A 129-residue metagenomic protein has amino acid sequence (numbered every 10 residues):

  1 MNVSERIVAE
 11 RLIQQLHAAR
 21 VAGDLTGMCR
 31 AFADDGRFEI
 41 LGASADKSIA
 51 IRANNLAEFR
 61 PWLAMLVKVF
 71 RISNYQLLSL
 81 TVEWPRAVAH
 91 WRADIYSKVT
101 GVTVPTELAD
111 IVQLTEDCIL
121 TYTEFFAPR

Functional and structural regions predicted by a protein language model:
M1-D34: Short, low-complexity N-terminal intrinsically disordered segments enriched in polar/charged residues
E10-R11, I72-S73, T103-T106: Short solvent-exposed loop/turn micro-motifs enriched in small/polar/acidic residues
A33-W84: A solvent-exposed, acidic/Ser-Thr-rich amphipathic alpha-helical stretch
W84-A93: A short hydrophobic beta-strand element
R92-T115: Exposed beta-sheet edge and beta->alpha loop/turn motif
E107-R129: Short beta-strand edge/turn micro-motifs at domain boundaries
